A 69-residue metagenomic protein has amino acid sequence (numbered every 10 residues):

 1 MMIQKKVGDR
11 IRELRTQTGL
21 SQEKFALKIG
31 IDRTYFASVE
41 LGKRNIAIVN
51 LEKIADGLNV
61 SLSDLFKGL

Functional and structural regions predicted by a protein language model:
M1-Q17: A short, Lys/Arg-rich alpha-helix, primarily the initiator
T16, L27, D56: Alpha-helical residues within the helix-turn-helix
G19-S38: Short alpha-helical DNA-recognition segment
N50-D64: DNA major-groove recognition helix of helix-turn-helix/homeodomain DNA-binding modules
F66-L69: Short, charged recognition helix plus adjacent turn of helix-turn-helix-like nucleic-acid-binding domains
